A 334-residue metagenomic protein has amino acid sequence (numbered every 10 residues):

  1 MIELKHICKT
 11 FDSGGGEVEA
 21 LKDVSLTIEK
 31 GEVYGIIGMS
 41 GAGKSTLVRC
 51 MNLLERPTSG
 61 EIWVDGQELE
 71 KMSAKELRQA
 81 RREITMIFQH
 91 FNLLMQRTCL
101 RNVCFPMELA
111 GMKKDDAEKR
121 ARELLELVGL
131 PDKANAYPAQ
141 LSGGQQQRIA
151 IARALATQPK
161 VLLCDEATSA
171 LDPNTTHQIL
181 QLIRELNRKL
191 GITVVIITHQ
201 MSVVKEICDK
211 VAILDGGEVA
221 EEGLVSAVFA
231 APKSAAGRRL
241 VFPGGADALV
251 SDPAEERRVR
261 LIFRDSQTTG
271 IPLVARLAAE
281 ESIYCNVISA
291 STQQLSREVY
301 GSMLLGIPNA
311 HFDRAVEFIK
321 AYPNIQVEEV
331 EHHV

Functional and structural regions predicted by a protein language model:
S13-V18, L69-T85, L109, K114 (+1 more regions): ABC ATPase NBD coupling module
N52: Helix-to-loop junction immediately C-terminal to a conserved catalytic motif
Q67-E68, C104, E108, D115-D132: Conserved ABC ATPase "signature" region
R97-C104: Short coil-to-helix segment of the ABC ATPase nucleotide-binding domain corresponding to the Q-loop/switch region
A136-A139, T157, C164: Conserved signature/switch motifs of ABC ATPase nucleotide-binding domains
P173-T175: Helix N-cap at the start of a conserved alpha-helix in ABC-type nucleotide-binding domains
E222-G223, A231: ABC ATPase "signature
